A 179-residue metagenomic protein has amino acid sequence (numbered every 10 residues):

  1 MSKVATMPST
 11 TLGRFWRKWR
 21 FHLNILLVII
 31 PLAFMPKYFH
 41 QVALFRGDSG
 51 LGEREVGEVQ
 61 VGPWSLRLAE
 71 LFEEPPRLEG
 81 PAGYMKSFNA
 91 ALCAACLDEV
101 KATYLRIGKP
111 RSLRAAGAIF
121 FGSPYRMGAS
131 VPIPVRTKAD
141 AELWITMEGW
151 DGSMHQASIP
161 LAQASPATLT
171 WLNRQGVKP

Functional and structural regions predicted by a protein language model:
M1-F15: N-terminal Lys/Arg-rich, disordered targeting/topogenic segments
R14-F39: Hydrophobic membrane-insertion alpha-helices, especially the h-region of bacterial N-terminal signal peptides
Q41-M85, A116-F120: Transition segment at domain starts
R54-E58, L161-P179: Extracytoplasmic/periplasmic copper-protein system
R67-L113: Extracytoplasmic/periplasmic/luminal assembly and interaction segments in envelope/secretory/respiratory proteins
K86-N89, K101, R114, F120-Y125 (+1 more regions): Non-transmembrane interaction and regulatory regions of membrane-associated proteins
F120-W144, W150: Short, solvent-exposed, Trp/other aromatic-anchored flexible loops in extracytoplasmic proteins
G149-Q156: Short acidic/polar inter-strand loop motif in beta-rich domains
